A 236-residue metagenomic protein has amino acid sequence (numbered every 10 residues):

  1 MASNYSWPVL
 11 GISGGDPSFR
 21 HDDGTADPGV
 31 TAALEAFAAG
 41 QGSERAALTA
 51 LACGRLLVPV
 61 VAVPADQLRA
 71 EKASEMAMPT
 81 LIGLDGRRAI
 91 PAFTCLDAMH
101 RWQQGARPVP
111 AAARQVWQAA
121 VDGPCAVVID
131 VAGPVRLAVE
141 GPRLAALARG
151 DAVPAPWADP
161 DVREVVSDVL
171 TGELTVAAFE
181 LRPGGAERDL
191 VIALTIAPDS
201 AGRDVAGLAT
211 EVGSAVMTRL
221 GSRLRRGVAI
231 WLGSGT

Functional and structural regions predicted by a protein language model:
M1-T236: An interfacial alpha-helical scaffold signature
